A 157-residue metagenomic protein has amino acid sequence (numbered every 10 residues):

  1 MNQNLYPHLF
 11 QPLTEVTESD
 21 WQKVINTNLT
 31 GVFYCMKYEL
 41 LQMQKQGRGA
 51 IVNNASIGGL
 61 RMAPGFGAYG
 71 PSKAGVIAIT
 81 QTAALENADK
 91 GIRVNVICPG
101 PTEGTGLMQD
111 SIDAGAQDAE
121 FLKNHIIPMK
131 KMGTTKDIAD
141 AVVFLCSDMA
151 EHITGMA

Functional and structural regions predicted by a protein language model:
L9-L13, D20-Q22, K123: Substrate-binding pocket helix/loop in short-chain dehydrogenase/reductase
M36, R48, K131-A157: C-terminal substrate-recognition "lid" of short-chain dehydrogenase/reductases
M36, S72, T80: Active-site helix of classical SDR
L41, L85-E86, E151: Alpha-helical segment proximal to the catalytic Tyr-Lys
S56: Residue(s) in the substrate-gating loop at a strand-loop-helix junction that position the organic substrate next
A88, R93, I153-G155: Short, small/polar-rich loop/turn modules that mediate ligand/substrate recognition or access, typified
D89, P101-I127: A glycine/serine/threonine-rich, flexible loop-to-helix segment that serves as the NAD(P) cofactor-binding "lid"
